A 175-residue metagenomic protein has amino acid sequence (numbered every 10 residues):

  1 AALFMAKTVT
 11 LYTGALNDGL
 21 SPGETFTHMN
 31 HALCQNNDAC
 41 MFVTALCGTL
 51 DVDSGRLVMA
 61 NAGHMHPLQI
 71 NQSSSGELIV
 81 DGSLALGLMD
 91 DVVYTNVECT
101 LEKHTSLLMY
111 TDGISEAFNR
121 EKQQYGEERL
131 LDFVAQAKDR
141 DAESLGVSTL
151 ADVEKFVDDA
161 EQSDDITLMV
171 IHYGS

Functional and structural regions predicted by a protein language model:
A1-A6: Conserved long alpha-helical elements within nucleotide-processing catalytic cores of c-di-GMP signaling and class III
V9-S175: Conserved subregion of the PPM/PP2C metallophosphatase catalytic domain
